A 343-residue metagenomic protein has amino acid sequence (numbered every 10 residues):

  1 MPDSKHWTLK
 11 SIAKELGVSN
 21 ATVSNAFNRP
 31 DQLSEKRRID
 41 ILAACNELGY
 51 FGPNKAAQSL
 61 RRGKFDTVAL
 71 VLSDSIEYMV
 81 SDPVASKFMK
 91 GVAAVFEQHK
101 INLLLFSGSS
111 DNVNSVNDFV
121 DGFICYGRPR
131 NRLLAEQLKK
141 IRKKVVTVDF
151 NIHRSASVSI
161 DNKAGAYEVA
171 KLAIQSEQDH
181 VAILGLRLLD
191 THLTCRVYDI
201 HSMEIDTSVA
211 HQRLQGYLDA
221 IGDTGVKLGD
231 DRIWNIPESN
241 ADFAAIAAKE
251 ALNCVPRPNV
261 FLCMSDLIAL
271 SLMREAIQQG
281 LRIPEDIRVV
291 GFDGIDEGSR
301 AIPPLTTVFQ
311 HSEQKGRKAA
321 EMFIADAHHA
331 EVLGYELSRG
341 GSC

Functional and structural regions predicted by a protein language model:
M1-L16, N20: Extreme N-terminal segment that seeds HTH/winged-HTH DNA-binding domains in transcriptional regulators
P2-W7, N46-V80, H99: N-terminal helix-turn-helix/winged-helix DNA-binding helices and compositionally similar short basic alpha-helical
A94-S107, H211-L214, L218-E238: Short beta-strand elements in bilobed, periplasmic/extracellular small-molecule ligand-binding domains
E97, I101-F119, A166, W234-C254: Structural motif
R128-G165, L186-R196, L267, D293-L305: Flexible loop/hinge segments that line or gate small-molecule binding clefts
V158-R196, G222, A241-K249, Q310-A327: Hydrophobic alpha-helical segments within soluble ligand-binding/sensing domains
V169-T224, E331-C343: An alpha-beta-alpha
A245-C343: Flexible loop/turn connectors
